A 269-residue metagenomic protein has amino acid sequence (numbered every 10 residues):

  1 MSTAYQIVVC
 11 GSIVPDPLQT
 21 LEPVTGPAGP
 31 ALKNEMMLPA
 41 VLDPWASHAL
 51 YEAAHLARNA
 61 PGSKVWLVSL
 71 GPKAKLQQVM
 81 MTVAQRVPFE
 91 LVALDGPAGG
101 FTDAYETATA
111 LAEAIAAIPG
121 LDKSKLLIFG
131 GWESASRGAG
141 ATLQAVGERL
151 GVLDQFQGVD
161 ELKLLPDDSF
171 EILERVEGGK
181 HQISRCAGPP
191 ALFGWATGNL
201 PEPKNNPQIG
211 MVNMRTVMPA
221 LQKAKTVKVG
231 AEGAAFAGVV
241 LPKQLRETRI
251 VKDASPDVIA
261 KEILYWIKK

Functional and structural regions predicted by a protein language model:
S2-L70: N-terminal beta-strand-loop-alpha-helix module at the start of alpha/beta ligand-binding or catalytic domains
V8-S12, S69, D95, G130-W132 (+1 more regions): Short beta-strand segments
L21, Q155-K269: Electrostatically charged, flexible surface regions
A28-L38, E90-P97, K123-I128: Glycine/charged-rich beta-loop-alpha catalytic/anionic-binding loops adjacent to active sites
G71-A74, E133-A139: Gly/Ser/Thr-rich loops at beta-strand to alpha-helix junctions that form or flank small-molecule/cofactor-binding
Q78-A114: A glycine-rich helix N-cap at a beta->alpha junction
I115-K125: Glycine-rich phosphate-binding loop signature in dinucleotide/nucleotide-binding domains
S136-D154: Short Gly/Thr/Asp-enriched flexible loops that form oxyanion-binding sites at enzyme active sites
